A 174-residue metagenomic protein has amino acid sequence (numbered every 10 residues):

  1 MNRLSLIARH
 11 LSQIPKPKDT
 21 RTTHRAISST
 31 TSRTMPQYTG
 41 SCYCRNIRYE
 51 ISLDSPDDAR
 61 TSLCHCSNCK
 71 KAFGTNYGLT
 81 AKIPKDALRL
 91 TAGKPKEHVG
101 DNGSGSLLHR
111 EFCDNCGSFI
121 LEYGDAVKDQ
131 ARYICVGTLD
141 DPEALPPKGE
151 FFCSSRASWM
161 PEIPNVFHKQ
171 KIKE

Functional and structural regions predicted by a protein language model:
N2-S41, N46-E174: A short Gly-Trp-Pro
